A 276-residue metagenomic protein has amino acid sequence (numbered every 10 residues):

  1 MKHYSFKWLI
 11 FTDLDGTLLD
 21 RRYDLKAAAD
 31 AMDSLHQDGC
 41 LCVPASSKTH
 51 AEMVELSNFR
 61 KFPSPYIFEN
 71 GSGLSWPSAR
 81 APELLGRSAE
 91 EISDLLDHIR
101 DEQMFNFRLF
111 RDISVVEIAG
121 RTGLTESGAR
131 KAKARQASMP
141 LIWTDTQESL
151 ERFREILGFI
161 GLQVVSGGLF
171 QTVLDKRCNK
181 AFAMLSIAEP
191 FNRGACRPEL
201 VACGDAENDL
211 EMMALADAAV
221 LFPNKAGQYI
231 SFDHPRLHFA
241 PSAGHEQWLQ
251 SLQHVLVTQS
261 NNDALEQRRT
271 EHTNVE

Functional and structural regions predicted by a protein language model:
Y4-S5, L25, Q171-E276: Mg2+-dependent phosphoryl-transfer enzymes with acidic/Ser/Thr/Gly-rich catalytic loops
F6-R22, M213: Asp-based phosphoryl-transfer active-site loop
W8-I10, S64, L200: The start of beta-strands in P-loop NTPase/AAA+ ATPase cores
D20-G39, E151, C178-F191: Short, acidic loop-to-helix structural element flanking the phosphoryl-transfer center in phosphate-processing enzymes
R21-D112: Active-site phosphate-binding/coordination module
R60-F62, E69-N70, I160, L215-D217 (+1 more regions): Short, structured coil segments at secondary-structure junctions
P63-E69, S127-A129, A219-N224: Short hydrophobic/aromatic-enriched beta-strand-loop microsegments
E102-V201, E207-N208: Conserved acidic, metal-coordinating active-site core of Asp-based, Mg2+-dependent phosphoryl-transfer enzymes
